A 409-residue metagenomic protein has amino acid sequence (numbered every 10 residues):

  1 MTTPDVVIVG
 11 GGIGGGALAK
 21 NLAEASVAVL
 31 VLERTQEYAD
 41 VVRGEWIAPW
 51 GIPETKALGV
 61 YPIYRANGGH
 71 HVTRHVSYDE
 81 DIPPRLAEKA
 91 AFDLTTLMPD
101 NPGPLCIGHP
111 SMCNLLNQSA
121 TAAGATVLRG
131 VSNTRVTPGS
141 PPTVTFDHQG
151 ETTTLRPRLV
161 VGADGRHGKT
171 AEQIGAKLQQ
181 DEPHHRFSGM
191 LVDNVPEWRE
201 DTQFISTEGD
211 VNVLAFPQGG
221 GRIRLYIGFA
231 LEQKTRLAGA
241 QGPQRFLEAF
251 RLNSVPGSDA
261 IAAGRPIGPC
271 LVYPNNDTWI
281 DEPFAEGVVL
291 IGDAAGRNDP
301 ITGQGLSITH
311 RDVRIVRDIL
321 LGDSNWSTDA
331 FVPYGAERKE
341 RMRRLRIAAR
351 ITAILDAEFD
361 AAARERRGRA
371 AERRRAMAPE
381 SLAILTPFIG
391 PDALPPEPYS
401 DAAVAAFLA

Functional and structural regions predicted by a protein language model:
M1-G12: Beta1/beta-strand and adjacent pyrophosphate-binding region of the FAD-binding site in flavoprotein oxidoreductases
M1-T3, P53, Y61-Q173, Q179-G189 (+1 more regions): Conserved N-terminal helical subregion
G15-G16: N-terminal Rossmann-fold NAD(P) dinucleotide-binding loop
A23-R43: Glycine-rich FAD pyrophosphate-binding loop
Q36-K56: Conserved N-terminal glycine-rich FAD pyrophosphate-binding loop of Rossmann-like flavoproteins
P141-T154, L159-L271: Conserved FAD-binding catalytic core of PHBH/FMO-like flavoproteins
R236-L320, S324-T328: FAD/FMN-dependent oxidoreductases across multiple families
D318-A409: C-terminal helical "tail/cap" subdomain of flavin- and related membrane-associated enzymes
